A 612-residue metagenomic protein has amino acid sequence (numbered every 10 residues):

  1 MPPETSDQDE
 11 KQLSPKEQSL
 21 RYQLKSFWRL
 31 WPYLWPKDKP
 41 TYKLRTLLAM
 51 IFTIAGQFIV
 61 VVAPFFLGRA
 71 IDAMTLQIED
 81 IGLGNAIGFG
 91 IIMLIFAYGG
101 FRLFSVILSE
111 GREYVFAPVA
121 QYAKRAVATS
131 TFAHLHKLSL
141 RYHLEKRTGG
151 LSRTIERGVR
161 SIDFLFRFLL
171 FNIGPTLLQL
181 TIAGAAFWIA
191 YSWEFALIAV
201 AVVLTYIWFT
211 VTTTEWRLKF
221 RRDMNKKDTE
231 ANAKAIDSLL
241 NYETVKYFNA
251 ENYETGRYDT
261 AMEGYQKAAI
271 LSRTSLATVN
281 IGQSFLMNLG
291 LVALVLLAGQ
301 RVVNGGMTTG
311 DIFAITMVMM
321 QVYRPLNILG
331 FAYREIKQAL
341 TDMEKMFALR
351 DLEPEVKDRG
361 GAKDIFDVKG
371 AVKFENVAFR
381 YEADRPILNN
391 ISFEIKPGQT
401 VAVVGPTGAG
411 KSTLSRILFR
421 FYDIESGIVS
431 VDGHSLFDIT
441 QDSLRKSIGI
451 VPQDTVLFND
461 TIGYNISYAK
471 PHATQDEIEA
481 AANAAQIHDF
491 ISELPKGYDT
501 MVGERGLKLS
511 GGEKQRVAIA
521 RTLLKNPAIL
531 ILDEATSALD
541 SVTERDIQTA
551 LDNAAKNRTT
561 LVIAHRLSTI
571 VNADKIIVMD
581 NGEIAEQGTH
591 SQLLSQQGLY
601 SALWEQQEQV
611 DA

Functional and structural regions predicted by a protein language model:
E10-L20, W35-K39, Q121, T129-V159 (+7 more regions): Short intracellular "coupling" helices and adjacent cytoplasmic loop segments at the cytosolic face of multi-pass
S26, K43-L108, F187-L197, V292 (+1 more regions): Transmembrane helix-loop-helix hairpins at lipid-water interfaces of multipass membrane proteins, especially the type-1
W35-P40, L140-L144, R157-F166, L170 (+8 more regions): An intracellular "coupling" helix at the cytosolic face of ABC transporter transmembrane type-1 domains
K43-R69, L94, Y98, E113-F116 (+6 more regions): Alpha-helical segments in transporter systems
A49-I54, Y98, F171-R222, L296-M307: Transmembrane helices of ABC transporter permease
A97-S105, S109, V202-F209, L276-G290 (+2 more regions): Hydrophobic alpha-helical segments in the permease module
A250, T274, V322-L349: Cytosolic ends of transmembrane helices, especially the final helix of ABC transmembrane type-1 domains
R359, I365-A612: ABC-type nucleotide-binding domain
